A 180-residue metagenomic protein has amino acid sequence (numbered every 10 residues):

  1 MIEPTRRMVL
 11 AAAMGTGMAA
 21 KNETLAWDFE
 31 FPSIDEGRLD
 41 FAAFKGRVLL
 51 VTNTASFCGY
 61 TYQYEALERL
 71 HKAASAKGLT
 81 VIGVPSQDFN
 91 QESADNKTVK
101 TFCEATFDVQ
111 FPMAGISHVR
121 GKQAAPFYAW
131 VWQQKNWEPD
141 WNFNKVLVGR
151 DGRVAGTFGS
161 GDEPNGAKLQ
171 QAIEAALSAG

Functional and structural regions predicted by a protein language model:
M1-A13: N-terminal secretory signal peptides and thylakoid transit peptides that target proteins across membranes
A20-A42: N-terminal "domain-start" segment that seeds a small globular fold
W27-D28, G115, G149: Terminal helix/beta-alpha structural elements that buttress the NAD(P)+-binding lobe
A43-G59, V81: Short active-site neighborhood of thiol/selenol oxidoreductases, capturing the structured segment around
S56, K72-A76, E104, D108 (+2 more regions): Sec-exported extracytoplasmic/periplasmic mature domains
Y60-A124: Structural microenvironment flanking redox-active thiols in thiol-disulfide oxidoreductases
A129, Q134-G180: Thiol-/selenol-based redox modules, centered on thioredoxin-like and closely related oxidoreductase domains
